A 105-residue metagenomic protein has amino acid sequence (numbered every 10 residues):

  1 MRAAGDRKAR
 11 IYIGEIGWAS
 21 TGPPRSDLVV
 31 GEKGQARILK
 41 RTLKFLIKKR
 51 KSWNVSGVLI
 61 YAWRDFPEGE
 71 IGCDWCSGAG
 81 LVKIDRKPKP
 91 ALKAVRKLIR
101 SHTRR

Functional and structural regions predicted by a protein language model:
M1-E32: Noncatalytic carbohydrate-binding groove/subsite architecture in carbohydrate-active enzymes
T21-R41, F45-R105: Aromatic-rich peripheral "rim/lid" segments of glycoside hydrolase catalytic domains that contact and position glycan
